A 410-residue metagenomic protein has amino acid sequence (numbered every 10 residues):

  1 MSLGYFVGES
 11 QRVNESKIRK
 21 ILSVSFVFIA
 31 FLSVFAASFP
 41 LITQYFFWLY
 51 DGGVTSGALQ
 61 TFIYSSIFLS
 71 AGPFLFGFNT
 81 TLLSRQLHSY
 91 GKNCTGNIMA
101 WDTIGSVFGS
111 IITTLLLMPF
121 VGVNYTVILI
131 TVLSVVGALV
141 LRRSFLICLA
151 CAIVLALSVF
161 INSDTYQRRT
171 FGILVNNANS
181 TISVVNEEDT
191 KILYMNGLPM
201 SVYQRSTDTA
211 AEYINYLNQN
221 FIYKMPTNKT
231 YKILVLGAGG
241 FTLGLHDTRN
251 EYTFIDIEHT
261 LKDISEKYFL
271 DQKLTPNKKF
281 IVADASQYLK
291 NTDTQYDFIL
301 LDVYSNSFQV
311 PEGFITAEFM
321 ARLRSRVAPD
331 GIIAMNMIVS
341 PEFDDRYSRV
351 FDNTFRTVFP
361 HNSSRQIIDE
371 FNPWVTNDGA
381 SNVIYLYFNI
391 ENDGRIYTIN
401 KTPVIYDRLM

Functional and structural regions predicted by a protein language model:
M1-L174, N186-D189, G197-V202, N218 (+9 more regions): Alpha-helical transmembrane segments of multi-pass membrane proteins
G77, A178, A211: Electropositive phosphate-/nucleotide-binding environments in soluble metabolic enzymes
I161-N176, I396-M410: N-terminal charged segments
I182-S183, T376-M410: SAM/dcSAM-binding transferase cores
V202-L217: Conserved SAM-binding loop and adjacent beta-strand
F241-T242: Conserved SAM/SAH-binding loop-helix junction of Class I S-adenosyl-L-methionine-dependent methyltransferases
